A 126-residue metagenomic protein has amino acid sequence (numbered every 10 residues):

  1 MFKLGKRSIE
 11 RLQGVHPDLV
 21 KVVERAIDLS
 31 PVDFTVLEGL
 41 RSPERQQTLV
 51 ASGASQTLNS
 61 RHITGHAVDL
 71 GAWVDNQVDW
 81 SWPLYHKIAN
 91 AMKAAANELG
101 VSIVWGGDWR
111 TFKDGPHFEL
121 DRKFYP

Functional and structural regions predicted by a protein language model:
M1-D33: Active-site acidic/histidine clusters and adjacent loop/turn architecture that either coordinate catalytic ions
L12-V15, P43-V50, Y85: Charged, low-complexity, helix-prone segments enriched in Lys/Glu/Asp/Gln
Q13, Q56-P126: Catalytic cores and adjacent binding grooves of peptidoglycan-active enzymes
P17-V20, D33-L37, A89, G115-F118: A broadly tuned "polar low-complexity/structure-edge" signature
V23-E24, Q46, A89, K93: Short glycine-/small-residue-rich flexible loop motifs, especially phosphate/cofactor-binding loops
R25-S52, E98, V104-G106: Extended, low-complexity, intrinsically disordered C-terminal regulatory tails of eukaryotic serine/threonine kinases
